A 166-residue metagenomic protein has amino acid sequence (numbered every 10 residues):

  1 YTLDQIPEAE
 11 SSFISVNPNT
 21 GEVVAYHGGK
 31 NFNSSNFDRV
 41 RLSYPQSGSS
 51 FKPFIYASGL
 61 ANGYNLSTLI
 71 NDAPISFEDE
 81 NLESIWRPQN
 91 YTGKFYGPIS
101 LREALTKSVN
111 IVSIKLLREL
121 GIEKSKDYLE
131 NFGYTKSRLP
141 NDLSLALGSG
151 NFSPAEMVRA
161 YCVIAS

Functional and structural regions predicted by a protein language model:
Y1-S12, I111, K115, E123-K124: Extracytoplasmic/periplasmic proteins that interact with beta-lactams or build/remodel peptidoglycan
Q5-N33, E130-F132: A short, well-structured edge-of-sheet supersecondary motif
I6-S11, S34-F54, L66-P74, I99: Short active-site loop at a secondary-structure junction that contains or immediately precedes the catalytic residue(s)
E10-S11, F37-P45, R87-T92, S100 (+2 more regions): Second-shell loop/turn segments in exported
N19, Y64-S125, S166: Conserved catalytic neighborhood of penicillin-recognizing serine enzymes
T20-G21, Y44-D72, A104, A160-I164: Active-site SXXK
L120-S137: Short, charged, amphipathic alpha-helices and their helix-cap/turn boundaries
F132-S166: Active-site-proximal helix/loop microenvironment of the serine DD-peptidase/beta-lactamase transpeptidase fold
